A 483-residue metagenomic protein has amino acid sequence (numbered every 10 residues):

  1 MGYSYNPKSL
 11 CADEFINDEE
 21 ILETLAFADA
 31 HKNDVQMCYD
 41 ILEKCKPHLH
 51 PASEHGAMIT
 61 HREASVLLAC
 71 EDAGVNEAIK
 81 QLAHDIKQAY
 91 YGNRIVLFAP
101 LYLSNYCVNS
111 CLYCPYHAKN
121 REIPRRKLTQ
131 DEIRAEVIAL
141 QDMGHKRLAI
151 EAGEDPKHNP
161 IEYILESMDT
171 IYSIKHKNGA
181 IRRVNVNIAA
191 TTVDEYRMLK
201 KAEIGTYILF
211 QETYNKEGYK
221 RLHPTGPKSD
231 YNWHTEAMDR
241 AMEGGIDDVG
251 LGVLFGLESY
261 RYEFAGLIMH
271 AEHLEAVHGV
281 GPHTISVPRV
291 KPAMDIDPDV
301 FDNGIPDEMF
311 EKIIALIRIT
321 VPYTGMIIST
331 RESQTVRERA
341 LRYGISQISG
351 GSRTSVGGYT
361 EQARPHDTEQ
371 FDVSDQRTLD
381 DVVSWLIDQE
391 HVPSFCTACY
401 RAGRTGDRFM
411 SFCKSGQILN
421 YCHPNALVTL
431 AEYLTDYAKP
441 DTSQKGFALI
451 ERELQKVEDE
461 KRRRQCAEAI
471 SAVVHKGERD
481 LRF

Functional and structural regions predicted by a protein language model:
M1-P47, A52, E338-S346, S352-F483: Radical SAM enzyme core and accessory elements
H48, I86, L140-M143, I174 (+4 more regions): Change "in soluble alpha/beta enzymes" to "in soluble alpha/beta proteins
H50, E54-I95: An N-cap/entry alpha-helix motif that binds or orients negatively charged groups
Y91-G92, V96-E132: Canonical Radical SAM [4Fe-4S] cluster-binding loop centered on the CxxxCxxC motif and its immediate flanking residues
A99, V137, L165-Y172, Y196 (+5 more regions): Generic structural signal for well-ordered alpha-helices, preferentially at hydrophobic/aromatic core positions
A118-R134, A139-M242, D247-L257, G279-S286 (+1 more regions): Core AdoMet radical
A152, T206, N232-I296, P306-T335 (+3 more regions): Conserved C-terminal portion of the radical SAM core fold that forms the substrate/S-adenosylmethionine-binding
L222-K228, D299-N303, T368: Short glycine-enriched, charge-decorated loop/helix-capping segments at active-site entrances that position
